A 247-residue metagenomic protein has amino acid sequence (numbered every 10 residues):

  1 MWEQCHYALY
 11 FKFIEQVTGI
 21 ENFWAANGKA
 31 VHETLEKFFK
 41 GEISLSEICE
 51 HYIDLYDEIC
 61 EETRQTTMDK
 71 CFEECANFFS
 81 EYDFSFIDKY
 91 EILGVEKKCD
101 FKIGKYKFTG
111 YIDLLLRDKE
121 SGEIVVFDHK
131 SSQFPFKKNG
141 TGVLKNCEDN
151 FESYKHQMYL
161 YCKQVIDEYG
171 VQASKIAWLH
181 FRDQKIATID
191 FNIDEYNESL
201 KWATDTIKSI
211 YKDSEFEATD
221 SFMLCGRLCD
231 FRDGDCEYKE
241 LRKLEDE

Functional and structural regions predicted by a protein language model:
M1-E247: RecB-family 4Fe-4S metal-dependent nuclease core
